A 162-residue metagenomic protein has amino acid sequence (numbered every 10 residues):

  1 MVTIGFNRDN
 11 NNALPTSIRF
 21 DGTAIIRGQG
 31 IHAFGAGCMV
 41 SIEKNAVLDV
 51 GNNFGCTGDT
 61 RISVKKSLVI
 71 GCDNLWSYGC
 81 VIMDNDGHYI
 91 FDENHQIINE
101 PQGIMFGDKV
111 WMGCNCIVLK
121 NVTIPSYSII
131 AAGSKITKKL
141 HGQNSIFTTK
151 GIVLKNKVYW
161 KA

Functional and structural regions predicted by a protein language model:
M1-T123, K139-H141, K150-I152, K157-Y159: Flexible, glycine/small-residue-enriched loop-and-beta-strand segment within the central core of proteins
N45, Y127, G133, G142-N144: Tight coil/turn sites that cap or link beta-strands
W111, I129, I146-T148: Short-chain dehydrogenase/reductase
C114, A131-A132: Short, hydrophobic/aromatic alpha-helical segments in well-folded domains
S134-K135, A162: Long, ordered, amphipathic alpha-helical scaffolds
